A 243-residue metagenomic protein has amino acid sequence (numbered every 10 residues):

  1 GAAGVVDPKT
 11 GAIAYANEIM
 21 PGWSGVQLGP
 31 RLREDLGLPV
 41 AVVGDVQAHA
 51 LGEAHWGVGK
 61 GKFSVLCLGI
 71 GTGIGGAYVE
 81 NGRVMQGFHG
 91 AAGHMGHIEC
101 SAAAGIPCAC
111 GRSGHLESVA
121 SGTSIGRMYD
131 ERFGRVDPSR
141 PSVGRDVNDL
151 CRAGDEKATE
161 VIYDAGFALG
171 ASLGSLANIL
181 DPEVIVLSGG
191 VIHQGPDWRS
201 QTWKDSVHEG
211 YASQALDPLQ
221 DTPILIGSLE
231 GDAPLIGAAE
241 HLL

Functional and structural regions predicted by a protein language model:
V6-A12, P30-L38, H55-K62, V84 (+2 more regions): ATP-binding/phosphotransfer module of carbohydrate and carboxylate kinases, centering on a glycine-rich
G11-S24: A charged helix-plus-loop insertion that forms the helical arch/lid used to bind and gate nucleic-acid substrates
I19, G90-A91: Residue-level structural signal for beta-strand termini and adjacent loop
G25, G29, V40-V65: Conserved phosphate-binding catalytic cores of ATP/NTP-utilizing and phosphoryl-transfer enzymes
D45, G71, A238: Active-site glycine-centered loops adjacent to acidic/histidine catalytic or metal-binding residues that shape
G69-G73, A91, G190: A short acidic Gly-Thr/Ser loop motif
I74-V79: Short beta-strand scaffold segments in enzyme catalytic cores
A91-A104: A short, polar/charged loop-to-alpha-helix boundary motif
